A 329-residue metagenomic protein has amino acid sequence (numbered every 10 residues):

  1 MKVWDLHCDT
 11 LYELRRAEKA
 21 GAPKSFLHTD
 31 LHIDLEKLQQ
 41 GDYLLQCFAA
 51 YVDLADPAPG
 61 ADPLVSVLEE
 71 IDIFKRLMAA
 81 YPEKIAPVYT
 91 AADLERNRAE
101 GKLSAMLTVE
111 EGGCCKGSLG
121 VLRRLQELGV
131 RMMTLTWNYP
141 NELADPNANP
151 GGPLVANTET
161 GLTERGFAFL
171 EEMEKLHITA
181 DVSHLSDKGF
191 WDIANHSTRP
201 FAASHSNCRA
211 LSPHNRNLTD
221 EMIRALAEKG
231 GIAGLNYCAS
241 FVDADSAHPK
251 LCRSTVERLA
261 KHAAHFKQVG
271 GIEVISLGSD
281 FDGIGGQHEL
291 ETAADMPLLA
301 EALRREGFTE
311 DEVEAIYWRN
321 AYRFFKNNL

Functional and structural regions predicted by a protein language model:
K2-D5, L45, S104-T108, R131-M132 (+4 more regions): Structural preference for beta-strand elements that scaffold enzyme active sites
H7, L38, T90, G129 (+6 more regions): Conserved, mostly hydrophobic/aromatic
D9-L11, Y51, T90, E110-G112 (+6 more regions): Active-site beta-loop-alpha junctions enriched in small/polar residues
K19-Q40, L298-A300: Short catalytic helix/loop segments, enriched in acidic residues and glycine and frequently bearing histidine
D30-H32, E36-R123, N138-K175, W191: A metal-dependent hydrolase metal-coordination microenvironment
G117-E127, N149-A202, N215-G230, E257-E273: Histidine/acidic residue-rich metal-binding segments in metalloenzymes
N236-Y237, G270-A293: Short acidic/histidine-rich active-site segments
E291-L329: Mid-to-C-terminal alpha-helical segments outside catalytic/metal-binding sites
